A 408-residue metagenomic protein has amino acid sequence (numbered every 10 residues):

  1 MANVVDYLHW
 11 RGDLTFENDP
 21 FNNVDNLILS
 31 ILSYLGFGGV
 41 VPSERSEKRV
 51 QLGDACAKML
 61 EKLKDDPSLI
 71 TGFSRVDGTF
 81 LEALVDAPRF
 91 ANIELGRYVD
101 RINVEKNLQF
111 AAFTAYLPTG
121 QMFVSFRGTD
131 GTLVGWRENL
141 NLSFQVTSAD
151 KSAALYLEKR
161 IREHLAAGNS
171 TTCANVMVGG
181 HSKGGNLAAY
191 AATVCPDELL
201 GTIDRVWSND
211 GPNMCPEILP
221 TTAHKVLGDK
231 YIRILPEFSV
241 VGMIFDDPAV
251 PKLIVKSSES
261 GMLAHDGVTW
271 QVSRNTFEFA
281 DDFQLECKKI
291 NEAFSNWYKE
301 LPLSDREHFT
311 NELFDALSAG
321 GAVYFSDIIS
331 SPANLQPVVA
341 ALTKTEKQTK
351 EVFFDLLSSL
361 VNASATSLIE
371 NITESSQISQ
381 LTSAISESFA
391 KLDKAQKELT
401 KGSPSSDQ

Functional and structural regions predicted by a protein language model:
M1-V24, L29-E44, R49-N92, R97-M122 (+2 more regions): Alpha/beta hydrolase fold serine-hydrolase catalytic domain that processes acyl esters and thioesters
G179-G184, A188: Gly/Ala-rich beta-loop-alpha elbow adjacent to hydrolase catalytic centers
A188-D197: Short glycine-enriched nucleophile-adjacent loop and the immediately C-terminal alpha-helix near the catalytic center
